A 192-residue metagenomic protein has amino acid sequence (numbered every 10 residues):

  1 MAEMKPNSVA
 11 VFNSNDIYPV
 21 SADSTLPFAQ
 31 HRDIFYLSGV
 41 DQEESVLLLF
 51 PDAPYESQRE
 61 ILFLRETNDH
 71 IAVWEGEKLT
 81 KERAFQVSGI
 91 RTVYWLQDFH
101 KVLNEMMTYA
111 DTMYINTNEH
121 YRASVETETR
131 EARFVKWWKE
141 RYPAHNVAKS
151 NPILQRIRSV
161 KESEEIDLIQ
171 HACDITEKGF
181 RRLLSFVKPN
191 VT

Functional and structural regions predicted by a protein language model:
M1-G179: A composition/biophysics-driven feature that prefers long, compositionally simple stretches
R182-V187: Inter-helical turn/loop segments and adjacent helix faces that build the functional surface of alpha-helical bundle
K188-T192: Signal-transducing coiled-coil linker helices
